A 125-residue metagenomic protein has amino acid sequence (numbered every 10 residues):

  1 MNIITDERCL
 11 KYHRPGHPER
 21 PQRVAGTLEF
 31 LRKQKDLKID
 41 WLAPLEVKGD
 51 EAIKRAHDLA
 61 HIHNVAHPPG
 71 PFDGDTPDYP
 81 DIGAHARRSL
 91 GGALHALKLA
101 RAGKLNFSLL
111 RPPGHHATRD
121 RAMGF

Functional and structural regions predicted by a protein language model:
M1-F125: HDAC/HDAC-like amidohydrolase catalytic core signature
